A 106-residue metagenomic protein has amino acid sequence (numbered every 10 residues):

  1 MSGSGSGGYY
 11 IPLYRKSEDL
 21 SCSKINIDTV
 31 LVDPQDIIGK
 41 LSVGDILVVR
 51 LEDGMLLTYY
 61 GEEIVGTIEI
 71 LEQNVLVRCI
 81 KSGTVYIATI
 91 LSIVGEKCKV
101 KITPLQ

Functional and structural regions predicted by a protein language model:
M1-Q106: Conserved active-site motif detector
